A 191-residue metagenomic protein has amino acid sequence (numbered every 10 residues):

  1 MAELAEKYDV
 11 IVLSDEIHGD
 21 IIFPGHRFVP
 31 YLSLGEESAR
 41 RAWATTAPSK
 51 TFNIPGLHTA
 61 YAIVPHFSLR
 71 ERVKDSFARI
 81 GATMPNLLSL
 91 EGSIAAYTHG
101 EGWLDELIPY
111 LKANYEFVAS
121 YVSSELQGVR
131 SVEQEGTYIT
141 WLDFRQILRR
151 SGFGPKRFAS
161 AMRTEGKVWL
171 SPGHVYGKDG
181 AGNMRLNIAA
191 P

Functional and structural regions predicted by a protein language model:
M1-P191: PLP-dependent class I/II
